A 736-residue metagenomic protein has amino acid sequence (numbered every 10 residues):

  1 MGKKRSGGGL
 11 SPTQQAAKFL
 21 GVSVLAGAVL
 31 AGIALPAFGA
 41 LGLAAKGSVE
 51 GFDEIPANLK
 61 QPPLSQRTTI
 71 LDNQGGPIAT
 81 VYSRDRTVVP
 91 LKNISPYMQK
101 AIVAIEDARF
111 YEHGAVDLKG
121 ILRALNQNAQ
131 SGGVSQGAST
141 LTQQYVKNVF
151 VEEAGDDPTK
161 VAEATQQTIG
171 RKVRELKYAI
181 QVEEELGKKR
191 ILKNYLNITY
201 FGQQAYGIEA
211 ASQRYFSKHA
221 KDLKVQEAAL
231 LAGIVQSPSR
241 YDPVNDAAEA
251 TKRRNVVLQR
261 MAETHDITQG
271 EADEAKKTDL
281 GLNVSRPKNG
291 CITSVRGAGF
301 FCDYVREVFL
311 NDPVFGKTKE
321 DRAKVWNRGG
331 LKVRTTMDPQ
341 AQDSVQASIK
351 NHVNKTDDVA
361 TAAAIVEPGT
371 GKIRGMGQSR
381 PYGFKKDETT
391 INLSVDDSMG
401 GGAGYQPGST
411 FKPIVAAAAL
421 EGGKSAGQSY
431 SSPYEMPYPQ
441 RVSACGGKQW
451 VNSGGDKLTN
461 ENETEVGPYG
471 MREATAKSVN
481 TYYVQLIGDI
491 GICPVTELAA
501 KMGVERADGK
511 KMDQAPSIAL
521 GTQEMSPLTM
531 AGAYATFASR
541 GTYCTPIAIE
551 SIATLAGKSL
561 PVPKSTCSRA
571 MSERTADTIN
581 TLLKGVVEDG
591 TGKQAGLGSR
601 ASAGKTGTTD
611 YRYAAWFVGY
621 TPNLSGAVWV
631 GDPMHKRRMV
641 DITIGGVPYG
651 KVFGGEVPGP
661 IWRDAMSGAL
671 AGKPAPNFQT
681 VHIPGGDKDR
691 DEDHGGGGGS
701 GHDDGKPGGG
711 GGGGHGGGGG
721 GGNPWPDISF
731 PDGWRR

Functional and structural regions predicted by a protein language model:
M1-T69: N-terminal type II signal-anchor transmembrane helix that functions as the membrane-insertion/stop-transfer segment
G51, A57-R67, D72, Q136-Q144 (+7 more regions): Extracytoplasmic/periplasmic proteins that interact with beta-lactams or build/remodel peptidoglycan
L64-D266, P381, A476-S478, G488-G491: Peptidoglycan glycan-strand catalytic modules in the bacterial/periplasmic cell-wall system
I78-T87, A210-R214, S239-P243, G316-G329 (+6 more regions): Short pre-catalytic segments that frame enzyme active sites
V89-K92, P96, K100-A104, K119 (+30 more regions): Solvent-exposed, polar/charged alpha-helical surfaces in well-ordered, non-transmembrane soluble domains, broadly
E106-D117, Q130-G137, V182-K188, Y200-A205 (+12 more regions): Bacterial peptidoglycan biogenesis and beta-lactam-recognition machinery
T251-H265, Q406-F411, L420-V495, Q523 (+4 more regions): Structured C-terminal helix/loop/strand segments within mature extracytoplasmic catalytic/sensor domains
T335-K355, A363, M376-Q378, F384-Q406 (+2 more regions): A penicillin-recognizing enzyme superfamily signal
